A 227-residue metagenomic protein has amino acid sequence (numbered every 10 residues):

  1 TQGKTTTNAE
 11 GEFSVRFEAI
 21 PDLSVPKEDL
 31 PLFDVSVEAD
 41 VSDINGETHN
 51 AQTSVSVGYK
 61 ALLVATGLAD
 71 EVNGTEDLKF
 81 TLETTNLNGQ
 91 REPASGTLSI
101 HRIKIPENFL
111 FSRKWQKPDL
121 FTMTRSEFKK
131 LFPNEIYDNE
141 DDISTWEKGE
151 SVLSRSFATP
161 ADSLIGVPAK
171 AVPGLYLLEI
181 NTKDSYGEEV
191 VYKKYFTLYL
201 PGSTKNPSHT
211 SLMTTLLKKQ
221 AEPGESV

Functional and structural regions predicted by a protein language model:
T1-V227: A structural signal for beta-strand and strand-to-loop patches characteristic of beta-rich domains
